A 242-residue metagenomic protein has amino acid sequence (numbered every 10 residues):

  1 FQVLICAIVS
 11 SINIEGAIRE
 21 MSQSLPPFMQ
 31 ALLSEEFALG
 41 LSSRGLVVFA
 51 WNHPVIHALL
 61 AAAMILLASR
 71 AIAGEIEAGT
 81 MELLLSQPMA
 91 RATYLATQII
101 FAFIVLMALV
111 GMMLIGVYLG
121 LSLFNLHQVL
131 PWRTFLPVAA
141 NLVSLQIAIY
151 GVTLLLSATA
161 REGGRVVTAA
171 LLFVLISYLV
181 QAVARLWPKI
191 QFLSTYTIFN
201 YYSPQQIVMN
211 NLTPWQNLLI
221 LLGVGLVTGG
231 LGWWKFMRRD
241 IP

Functional and structural regions predicted by a protein language model:
F1-V9, G45-P54, M81-A92, L114-L119 (+1 more regions): Hydrophobic alpha-helical transmembrane segments
Q2-L46, V166-P242: Terminal transmembrane helical anchor/hairpin motif
V3-I8, A96-L154, A158, T213: Secretory targeting signals
V47-G74, L171: Long, hydrophobic alpha-helical segments
N52-I65, L145-I149, I220-V227: Hydrophobic alpha-helical transmembrane segments
M64-A68, G116, G151-V152, I198 (+1 more regions): Hydrophobic/aromatic residues in alpha-helical transmembrane segments
I72-F103: Helix-loop-helix units of permease transmembrane domains in multi-pass membrane transporters, especially ABC
N141-I176, V183: A structural motif at transmembrane helix-loop-helix junctions in multipass membrane proteins
